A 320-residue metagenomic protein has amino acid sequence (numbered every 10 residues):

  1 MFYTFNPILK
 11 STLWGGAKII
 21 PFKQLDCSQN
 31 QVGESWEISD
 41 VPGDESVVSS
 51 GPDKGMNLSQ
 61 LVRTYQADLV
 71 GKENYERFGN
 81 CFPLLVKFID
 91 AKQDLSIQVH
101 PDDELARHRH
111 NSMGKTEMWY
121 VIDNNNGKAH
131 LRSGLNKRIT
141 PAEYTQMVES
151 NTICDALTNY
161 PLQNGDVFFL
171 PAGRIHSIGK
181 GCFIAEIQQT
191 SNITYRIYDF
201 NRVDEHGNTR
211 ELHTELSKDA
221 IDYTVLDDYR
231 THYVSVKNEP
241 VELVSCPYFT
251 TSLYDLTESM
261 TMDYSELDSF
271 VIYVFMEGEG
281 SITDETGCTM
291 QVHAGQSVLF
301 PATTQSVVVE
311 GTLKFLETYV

Functional and structural regions predicted by a protein language model:
M1-I139, D199-D227, T251: Transition-metal
G79-C81, I89-D94, D103, N124-G127 (+2 more regions): Ligand-binding loop in jelly-roll beta-barrel domains
V86, L95, E117-Y120, N159-Y160 (+4 more regions): His/acidic/aromatic-lined binding-pocket segments of jelly-roll/cupin-type domains and related regulatory beta-sandwich
R138-S150, D268-E279: Short, basic/aromatic beta-hairpin or loop at an interaction surface
M147-Y195: Loop-centered beta-sheet repeat module
L157-F169, F183, D284-T304: Short acidic-glycine-tyrosine-enriched beta hairpin
Y195-L267: C-terminal amphipathic alpha-helical segment
T261-M262, G278-T283, S297: Short beta-strand segments in beta-sandwich/barrel cores
